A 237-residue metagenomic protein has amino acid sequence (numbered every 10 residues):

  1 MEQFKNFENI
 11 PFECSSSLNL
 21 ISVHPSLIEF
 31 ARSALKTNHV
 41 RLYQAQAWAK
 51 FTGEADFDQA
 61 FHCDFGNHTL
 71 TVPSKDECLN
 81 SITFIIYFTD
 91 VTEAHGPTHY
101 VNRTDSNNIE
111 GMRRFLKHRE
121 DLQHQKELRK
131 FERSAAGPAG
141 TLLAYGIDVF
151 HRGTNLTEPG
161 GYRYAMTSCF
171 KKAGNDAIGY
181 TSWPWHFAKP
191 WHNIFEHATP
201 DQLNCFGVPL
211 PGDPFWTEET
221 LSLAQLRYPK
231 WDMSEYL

Functional and structural regions predicted by a protein language model:
M1-P73: Non-heme Fe(II)-dependent double-stranded beta-helix
R32-R41, S74-C78, F88-H95, N107: Secondary-structure boundary elements
Q46, C63-F65, I82, I86-D90 (+1 more regions): Short, structured patches in soluble enzyme cores that scaffold and shape functional sites
K50-F51, V101-N108, R163, C169-N175: Short edge-strand/loop segments of extracellular domains
E54-F61, L70-P73, A94-R103, I109-R113 (+2 more regions): A short secondary-structure junction signal
T69-E93, A136-A139, A144, C169-A173: Short, conserved beta-strand element in jelly-roll/cupin
C78, V91-R152: Double-stranded beta-helix
V149-L237: Non-heme Fe(II)/2-oxoglutarate
